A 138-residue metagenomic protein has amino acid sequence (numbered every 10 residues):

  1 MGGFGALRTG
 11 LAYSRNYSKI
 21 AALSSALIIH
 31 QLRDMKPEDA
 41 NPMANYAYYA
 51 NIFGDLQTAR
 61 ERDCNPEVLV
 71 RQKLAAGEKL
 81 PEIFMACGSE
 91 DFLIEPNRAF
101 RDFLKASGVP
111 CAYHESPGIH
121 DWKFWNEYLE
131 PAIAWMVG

Functional and structural regions predicted by a protein language model:
M1-G138: Non-catalytic cap/lid and distal C-terminal segments of serine-dependent acyl enzymes
